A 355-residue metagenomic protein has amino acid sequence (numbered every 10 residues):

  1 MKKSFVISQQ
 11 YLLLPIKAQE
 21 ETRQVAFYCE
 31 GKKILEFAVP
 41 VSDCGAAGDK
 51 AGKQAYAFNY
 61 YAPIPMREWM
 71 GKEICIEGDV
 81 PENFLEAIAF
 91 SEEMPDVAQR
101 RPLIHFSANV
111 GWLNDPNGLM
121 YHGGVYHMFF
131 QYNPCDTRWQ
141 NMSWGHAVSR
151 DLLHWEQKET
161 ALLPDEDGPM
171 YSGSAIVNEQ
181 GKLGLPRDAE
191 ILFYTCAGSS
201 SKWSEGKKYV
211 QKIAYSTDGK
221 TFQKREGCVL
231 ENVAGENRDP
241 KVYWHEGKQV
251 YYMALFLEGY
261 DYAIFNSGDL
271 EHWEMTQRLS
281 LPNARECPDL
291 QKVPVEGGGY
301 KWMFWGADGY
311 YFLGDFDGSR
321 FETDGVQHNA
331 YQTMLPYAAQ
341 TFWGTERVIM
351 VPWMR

Functional and structural regions predicted by a protein language model:
M1-R355: Carbohydrate-active catalytic/glycan-binding domains of CAZyme proteins, especially the secreted or lumenal ectodomains
